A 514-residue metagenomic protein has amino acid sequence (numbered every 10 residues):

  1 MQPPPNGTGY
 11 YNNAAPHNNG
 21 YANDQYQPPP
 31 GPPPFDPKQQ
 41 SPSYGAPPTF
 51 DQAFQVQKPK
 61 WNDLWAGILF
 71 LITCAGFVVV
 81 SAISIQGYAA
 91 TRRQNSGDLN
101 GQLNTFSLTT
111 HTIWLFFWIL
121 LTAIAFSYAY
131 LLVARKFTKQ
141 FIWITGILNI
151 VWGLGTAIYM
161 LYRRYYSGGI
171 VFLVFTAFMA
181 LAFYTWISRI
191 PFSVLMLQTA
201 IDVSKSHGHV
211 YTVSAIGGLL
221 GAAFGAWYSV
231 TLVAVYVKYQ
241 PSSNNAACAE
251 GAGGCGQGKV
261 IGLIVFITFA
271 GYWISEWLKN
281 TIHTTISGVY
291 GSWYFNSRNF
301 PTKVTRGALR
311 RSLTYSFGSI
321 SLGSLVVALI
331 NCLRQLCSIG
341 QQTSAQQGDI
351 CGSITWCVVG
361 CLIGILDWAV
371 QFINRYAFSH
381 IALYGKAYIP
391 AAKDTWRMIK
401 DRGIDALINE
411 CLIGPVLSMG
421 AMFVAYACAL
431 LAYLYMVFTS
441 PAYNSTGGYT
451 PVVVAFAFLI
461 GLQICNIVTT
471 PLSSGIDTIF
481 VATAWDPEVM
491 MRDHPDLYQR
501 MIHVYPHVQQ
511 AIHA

Functional and structural regions predicted by a protein language model:
M1-A514: Eukaryotic membrane transport/trafficking proteins
